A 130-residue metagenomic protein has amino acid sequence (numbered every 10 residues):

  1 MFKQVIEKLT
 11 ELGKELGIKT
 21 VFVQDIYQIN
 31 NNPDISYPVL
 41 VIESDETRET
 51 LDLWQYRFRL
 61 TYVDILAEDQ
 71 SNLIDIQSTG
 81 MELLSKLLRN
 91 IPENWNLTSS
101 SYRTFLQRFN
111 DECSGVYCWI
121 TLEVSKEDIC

Functional and structural regions predicted by a protein language model:
M1-Q24, Q28, V41-C130: Charged, amphipathic alpha-helical segments and their flanking helix caps
P33-E43: Low-complexity, acidic Ser/Thr/Pro/Gly-rich terminal tails and inter-domain linkers that flank the onset of structured
